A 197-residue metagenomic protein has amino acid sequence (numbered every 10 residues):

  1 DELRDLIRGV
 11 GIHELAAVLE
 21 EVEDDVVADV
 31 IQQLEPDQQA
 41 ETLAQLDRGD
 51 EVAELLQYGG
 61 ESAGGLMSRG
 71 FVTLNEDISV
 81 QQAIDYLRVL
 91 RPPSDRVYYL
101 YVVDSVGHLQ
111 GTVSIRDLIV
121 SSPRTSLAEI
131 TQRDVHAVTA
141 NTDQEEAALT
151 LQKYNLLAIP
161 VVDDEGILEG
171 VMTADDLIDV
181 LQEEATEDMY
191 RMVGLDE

Functional and structural regions predicted by a protein language model:
D1-M192: Hydrophobic packing positions in regular secondary-structure scaffolds
L195-E197: Cytosolic juxtamembrane amphipathic/interface segments immediately preceding and feeding into a transmembrane helix
